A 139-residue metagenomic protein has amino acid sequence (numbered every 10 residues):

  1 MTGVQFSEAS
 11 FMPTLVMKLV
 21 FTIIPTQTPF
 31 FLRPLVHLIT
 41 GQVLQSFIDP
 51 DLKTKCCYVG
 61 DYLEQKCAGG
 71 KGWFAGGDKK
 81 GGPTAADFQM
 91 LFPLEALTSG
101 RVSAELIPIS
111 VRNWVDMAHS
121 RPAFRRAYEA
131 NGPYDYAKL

Functional and structural regions predicted by a protein language model:
M1-Q5: A basic- and aromatic-enriched beta-loop-alpha substructure that forms the phosphate/nucleotide- and DNA/RNA-contacting
S7-D116: GST-like fold's C-terminal all-alpha helical module
R112-R126: Short, mixed-charge aromatic SLiMs
A123-L139: C-terminal helix/juxtamembrane-tail motif
